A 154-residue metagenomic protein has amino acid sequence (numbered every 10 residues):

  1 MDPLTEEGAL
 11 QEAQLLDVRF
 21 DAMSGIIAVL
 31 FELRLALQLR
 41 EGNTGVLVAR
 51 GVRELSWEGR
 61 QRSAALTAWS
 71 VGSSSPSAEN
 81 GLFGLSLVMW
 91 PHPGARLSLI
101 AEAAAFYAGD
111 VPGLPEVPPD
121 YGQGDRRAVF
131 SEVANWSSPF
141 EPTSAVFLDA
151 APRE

Functional and structural regions predicted by a protein language model:
M1-E154: Surface-exposed, interaction-prone regions used to assemble/regulate multi-protein complexes
